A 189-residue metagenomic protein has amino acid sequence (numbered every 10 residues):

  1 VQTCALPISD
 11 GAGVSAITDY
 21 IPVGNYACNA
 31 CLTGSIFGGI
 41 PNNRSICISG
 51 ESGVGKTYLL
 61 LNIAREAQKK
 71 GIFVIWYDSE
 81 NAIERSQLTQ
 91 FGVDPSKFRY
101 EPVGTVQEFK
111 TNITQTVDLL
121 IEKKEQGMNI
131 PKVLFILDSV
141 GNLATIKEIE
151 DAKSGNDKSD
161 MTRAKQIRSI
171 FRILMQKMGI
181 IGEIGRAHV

Functional and structural regions predicted by a protein language model:
V1, A5-K97, F109-D118, E122: The Walker A/P-loop phosphate-binding site
Q68-K69, K158-R186: Substrate-engagement module of ASCE P-loop NTPases
G71-V74, N129-L134, I180-H188: Loop/turn-to-beta-strand initiation segments
K97-E108, E148-Q166: Flexible beta-alpha connector loops of hexameric P-loop NTPases
I113-F135, L174-Q176, I180: Short amphipathic alpha-helices and their capping/turn segments at secondary-structure boundaries
S139: Walker B catalytic acidic pair
N142: Residues immediately C-terminal
T145: Active-site-proximal, structured, solvent-exposed surfaces of multi-pass membrane proteins that position macromolecular
